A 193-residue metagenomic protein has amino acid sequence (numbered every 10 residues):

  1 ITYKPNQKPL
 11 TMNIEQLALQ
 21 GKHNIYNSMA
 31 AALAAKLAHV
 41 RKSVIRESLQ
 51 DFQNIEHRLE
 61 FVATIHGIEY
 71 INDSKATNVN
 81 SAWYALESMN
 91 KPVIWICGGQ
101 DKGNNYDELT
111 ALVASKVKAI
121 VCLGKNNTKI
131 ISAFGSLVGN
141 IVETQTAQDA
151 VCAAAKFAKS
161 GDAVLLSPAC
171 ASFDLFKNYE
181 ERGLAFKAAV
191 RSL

Functional and structural regions predicted by a protein language model:
K4-E15, S136: Short, basic, low-complexity termini and linkers enriched in Ser/Thr/Gly/Pro that act as targeting/leader peptides
M12-V117: Nucleotide phosphate-binding/pyrophosphate-handling subdomain across enzymes that bind or process nucleotide phosphates
S28, L165-A169: Short beta-strands and strand-loop turn motifs
A38, K75, N140-E143, L175: A structural signal for short, well-ordered beta-strand elements
E69, S172-F176: A short acidic, helix-capping loop that chelates divalent metal ions and anchors anionic groups
D107-D162: C-terminal helical cap/extension that packs against the catalytic core of soluble nucleotide-cofactor enzymes
D174, A185-L193: Phosphate-binding loop of NTP-binding sites
